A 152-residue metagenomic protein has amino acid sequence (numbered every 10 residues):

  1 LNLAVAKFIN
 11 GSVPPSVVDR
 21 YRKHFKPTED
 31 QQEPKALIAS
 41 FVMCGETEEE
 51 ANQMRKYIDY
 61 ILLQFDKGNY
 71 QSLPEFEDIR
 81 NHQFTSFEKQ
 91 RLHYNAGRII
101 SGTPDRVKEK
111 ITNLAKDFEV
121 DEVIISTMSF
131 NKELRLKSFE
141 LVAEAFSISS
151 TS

Functional and structural regions predicted by a protein language model:
L1-K7, P34-S40, V123-I125: Hydrophobic faces of well-ordered beta-strands that scaffold small-molecule active sites in alpha/beta enzyme cores
N10: Active-site pocket-shaping loop/turn-to-helix segments
V13-F118, I148-T151: An alpha-helical appendage that flanks or caps ligand/catalytic pockets
A115-S152: Generic C-terminus detector
